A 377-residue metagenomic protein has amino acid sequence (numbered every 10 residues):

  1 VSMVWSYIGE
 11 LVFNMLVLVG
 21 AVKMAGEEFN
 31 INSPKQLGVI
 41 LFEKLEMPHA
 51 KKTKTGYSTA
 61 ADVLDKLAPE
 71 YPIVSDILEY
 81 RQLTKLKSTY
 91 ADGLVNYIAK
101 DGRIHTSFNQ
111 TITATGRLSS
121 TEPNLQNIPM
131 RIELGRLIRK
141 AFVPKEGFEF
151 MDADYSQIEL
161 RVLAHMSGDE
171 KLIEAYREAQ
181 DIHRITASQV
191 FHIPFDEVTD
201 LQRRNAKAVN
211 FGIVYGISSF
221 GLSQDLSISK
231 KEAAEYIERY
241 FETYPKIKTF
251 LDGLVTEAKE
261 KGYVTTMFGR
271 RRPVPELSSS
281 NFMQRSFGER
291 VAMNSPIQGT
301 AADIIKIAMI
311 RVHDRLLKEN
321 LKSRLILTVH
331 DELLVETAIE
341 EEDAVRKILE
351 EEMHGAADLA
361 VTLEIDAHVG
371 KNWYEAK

Functional and structural regions predicted by a protein language model:
V1-E133, V143, E149, S156-E159 (+6 more regions): Conserved "right-hand" nucleotidyltransferase catalytic core of DNA-directed polymerases
V1-S2, Y155, S219, Y236-R239 (+2 more regions): Catalytic palm active-site di-aspartate
V19, K23-S75, E242-R290, N294 (+2 more regions): C-terminal polymerase-core module
F29, N96, N109-T111, K140-P144 (+6 more regions): Replace "in large, NTP-powered and nucleic-acid-processing enzymes" with "in large, NTP-powered factors and other
S33, G116, D154, A187 (+6 more regions): Hydrophobic, well-ordered secondary-structure elements that form the walls of internal hydrophobic environments
K100-G102, I112-A114, P144-K145, Y215-G216 (+3 more regions): Short flexible coil/turn linkers enriched for glycine and charged/polar residues that connect secondary-structure
H105-T106, Q110-T113, S188-L321, A338 (+2 more regions): Conserved catalytic core of nucleic-acid polymerases
F150-D152, E159-F191, E276-R285: Metal-dependent catalytic core segments for phosphate chemistry
